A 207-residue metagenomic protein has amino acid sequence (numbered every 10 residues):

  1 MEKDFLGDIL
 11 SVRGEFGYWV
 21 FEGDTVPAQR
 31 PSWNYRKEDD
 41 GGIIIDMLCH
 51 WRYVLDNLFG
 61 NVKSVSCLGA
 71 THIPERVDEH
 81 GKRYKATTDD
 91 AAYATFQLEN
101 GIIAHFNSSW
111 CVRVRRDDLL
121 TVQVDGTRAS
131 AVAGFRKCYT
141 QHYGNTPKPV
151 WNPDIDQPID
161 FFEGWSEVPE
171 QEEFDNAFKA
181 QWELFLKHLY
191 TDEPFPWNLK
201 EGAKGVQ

Functional and structural regions predicted by a protein language model:
M1-K85: Predominantly a Rossmann-like dinucleotide-binding segment in NAD(P)-dependent oxidoreductases
F5, R52-N145, K179-F195: Contiguous beta-strand/loop segments that form the cofactor/metal-binding neighborhood of enzyme cores
R13, Y93, E201-K204: Residues within well-formed alpha-helices
R13-V26, K137-F162: Mobile, glycine-enriched helix-loop/loop "lid" segments at the mouths of ligand-binding/catalytic clefts that gate
Q29, D125-G126, P153-D154: Juxtamembrane/interface motifs at transmembrane-helix termini
W33, W110, G164-S166: Tryptophan-centered motif/residue detector
V122, V132, W151-Q207: C-terminal helical cap and adjacent loop that interface with cofactors, partners, or active-site loops
